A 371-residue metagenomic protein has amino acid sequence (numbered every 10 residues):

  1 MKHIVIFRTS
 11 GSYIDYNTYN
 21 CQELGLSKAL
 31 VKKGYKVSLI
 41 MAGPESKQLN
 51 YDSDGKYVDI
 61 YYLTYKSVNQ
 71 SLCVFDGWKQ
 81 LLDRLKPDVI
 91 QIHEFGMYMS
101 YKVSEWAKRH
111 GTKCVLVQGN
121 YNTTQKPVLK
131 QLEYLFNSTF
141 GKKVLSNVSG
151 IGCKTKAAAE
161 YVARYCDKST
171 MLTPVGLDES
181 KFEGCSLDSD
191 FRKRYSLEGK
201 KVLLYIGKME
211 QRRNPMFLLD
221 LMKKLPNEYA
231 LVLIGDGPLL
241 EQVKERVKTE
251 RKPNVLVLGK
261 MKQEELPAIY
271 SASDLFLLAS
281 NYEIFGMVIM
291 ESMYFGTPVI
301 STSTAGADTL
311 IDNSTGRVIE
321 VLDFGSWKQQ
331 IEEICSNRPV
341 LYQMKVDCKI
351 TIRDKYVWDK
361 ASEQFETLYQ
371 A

Functional and structural regions predicted by a protein language model:
M1-Y51, K56: N-terminal subdomain of nucleotide-sugar transferases
K113, T123-K143: Nucleotide-sugar donor phosphate/pyrophosphate-binding loop at the beta->alpha transition of glycosyltransferases
F140-S186, L197: Donor nucleotide-sugar binding/catalytic pocket of nucleotide-sugar-dependent glycosyltransferases
K244-M261: Nucleotide-activated donor-binding/catalytic signature segment of Leloir-type glycosyltransferases, i.e., the conserved
K260-M261, A268-S273: Short alpha-helical donor nucleotide-sugar binding micro-motif in glycosyltransferases
N281: Aromatic "clamp/platform" in nucleotide-sugar-dependent glycosyltransferases that forms part of the donor/acceptor
P298-S301: Short hydrophobic beta-strand element within catalytic cores of glycosyltransferases and related nucleotide-activated
N313, R317-F324, E333-P339: Conserved acidic donor-binding segment of nucleotide-sugar-dependent glycosyltransferases
